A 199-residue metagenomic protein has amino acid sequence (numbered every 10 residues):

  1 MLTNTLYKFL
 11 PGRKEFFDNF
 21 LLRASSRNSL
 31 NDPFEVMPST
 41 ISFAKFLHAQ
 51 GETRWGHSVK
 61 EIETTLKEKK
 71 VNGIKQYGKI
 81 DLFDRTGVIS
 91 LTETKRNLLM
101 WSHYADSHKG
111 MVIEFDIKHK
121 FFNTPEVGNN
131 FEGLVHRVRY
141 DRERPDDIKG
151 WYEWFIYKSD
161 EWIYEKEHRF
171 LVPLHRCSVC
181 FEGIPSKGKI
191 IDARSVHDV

Functional and structural regions predicted by a protein language model:
M1-V199: Partner-binding and oligomerization surfaces adjacent to conserved cores of proteins that assemble macromolecular
